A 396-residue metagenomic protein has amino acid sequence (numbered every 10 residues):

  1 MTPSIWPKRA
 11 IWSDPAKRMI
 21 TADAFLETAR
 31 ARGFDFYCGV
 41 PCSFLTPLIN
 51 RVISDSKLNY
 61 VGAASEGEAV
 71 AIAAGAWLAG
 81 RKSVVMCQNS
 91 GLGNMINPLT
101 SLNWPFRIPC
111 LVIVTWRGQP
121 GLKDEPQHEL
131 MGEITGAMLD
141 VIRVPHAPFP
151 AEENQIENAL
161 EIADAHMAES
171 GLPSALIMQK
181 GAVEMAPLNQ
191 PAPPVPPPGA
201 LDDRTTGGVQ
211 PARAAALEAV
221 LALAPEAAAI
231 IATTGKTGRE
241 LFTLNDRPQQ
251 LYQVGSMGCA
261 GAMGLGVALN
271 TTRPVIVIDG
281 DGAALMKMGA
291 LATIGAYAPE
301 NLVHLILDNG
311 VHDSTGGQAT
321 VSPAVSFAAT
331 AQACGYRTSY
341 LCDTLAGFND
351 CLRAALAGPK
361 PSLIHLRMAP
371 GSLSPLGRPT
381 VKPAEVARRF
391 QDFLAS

Functional and structural regions predicted by a protein language model:
K8-G264, L269-R273, P375-S396: Thiamine diphosphate
S90, P274-A284, G289-L291: DG-centered beta-turn motif at the end of beta-strands
I108-C110, K287-D308: A short alpha/beta connector and helix-capping loop motif
G121, G310-G317: Long, charge-dense
L160-E161, A165, T344-A357: A short, acidic, amphipathic alpha-helical segment used as a generic capping/interface helix at domain edges
M178-Q179, I278-D281, L307, L366: Active-site flanking residues adjacent to catalytic metal/cofactor-binding acidic residues
I230, V275-I278, L305: Residue-level marker for buried hydrophobic side chains located in beta-strands that build the well-ordered beta-sheet
